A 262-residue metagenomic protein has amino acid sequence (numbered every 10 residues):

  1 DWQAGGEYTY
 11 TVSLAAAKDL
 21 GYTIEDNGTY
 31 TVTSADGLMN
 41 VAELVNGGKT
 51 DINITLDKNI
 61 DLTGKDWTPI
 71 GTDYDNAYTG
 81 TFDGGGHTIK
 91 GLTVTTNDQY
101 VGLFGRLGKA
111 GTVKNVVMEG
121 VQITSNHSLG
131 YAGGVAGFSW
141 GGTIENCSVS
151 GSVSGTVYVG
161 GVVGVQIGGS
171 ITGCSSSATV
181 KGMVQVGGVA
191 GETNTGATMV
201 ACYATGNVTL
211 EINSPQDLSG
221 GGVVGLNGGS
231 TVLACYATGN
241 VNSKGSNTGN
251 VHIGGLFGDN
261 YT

Functional and structural regions predicted by a protein language model:
D1-Y8, S13-A17: Structured interaction patches on ligand/partner-binding surfaces of diverse proteins
G5, A17-T262: Surface-exposed repetitive/solenoidal architectures
